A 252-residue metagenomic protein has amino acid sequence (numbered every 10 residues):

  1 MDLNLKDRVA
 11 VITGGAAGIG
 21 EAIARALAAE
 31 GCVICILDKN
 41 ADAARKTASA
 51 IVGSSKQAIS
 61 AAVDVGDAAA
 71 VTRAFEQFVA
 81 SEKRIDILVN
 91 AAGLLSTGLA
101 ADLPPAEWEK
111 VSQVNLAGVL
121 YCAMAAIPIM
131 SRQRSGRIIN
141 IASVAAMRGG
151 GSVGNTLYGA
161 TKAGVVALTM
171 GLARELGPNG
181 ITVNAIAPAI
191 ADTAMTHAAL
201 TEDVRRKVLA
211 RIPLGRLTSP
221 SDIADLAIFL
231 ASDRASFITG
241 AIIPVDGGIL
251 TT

Functional and structural regions predicted by a protein language model:
D2, I228, T239-T252: Short C-terminal tail/terminal secondary-structure segment of NAD(P)H-dependent dehydrogenase/reductase domains
L3-C35, L172: Canonical Rossmann dinucleotide-binding motif of NAD(H)/NADP(H)-dependent dehydrogenases/reductases, specifically
L99-A100, P104-S112, I138, V208: Substrate-binding pocket helix/loop in short-chain dehydrogenase/reductase
A123, T161, T169: Active-site helix of classical SDR
P128, M170, R174-E175, S236: Alpha-helical segment proximal to the catalytic Tyr-Lys
S143: Residue(s) in the substrate-gating loop at a strand-loop-helix junction that position the organic substrate next
G177, T182, I238-G240: Short, small/polar-rich loop/turn modules that mediate ligand/substrate recognition or access, typified
